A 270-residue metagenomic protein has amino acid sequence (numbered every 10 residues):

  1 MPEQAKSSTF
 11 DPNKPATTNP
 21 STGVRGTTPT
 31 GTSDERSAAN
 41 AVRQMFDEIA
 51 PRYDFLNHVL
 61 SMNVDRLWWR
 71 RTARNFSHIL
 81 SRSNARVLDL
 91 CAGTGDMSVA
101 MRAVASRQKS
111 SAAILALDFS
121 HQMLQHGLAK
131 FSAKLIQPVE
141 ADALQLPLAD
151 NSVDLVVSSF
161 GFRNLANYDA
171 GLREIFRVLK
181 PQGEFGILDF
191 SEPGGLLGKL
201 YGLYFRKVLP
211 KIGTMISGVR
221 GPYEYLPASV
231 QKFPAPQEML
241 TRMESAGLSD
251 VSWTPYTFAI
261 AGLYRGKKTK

Functional and structural regions predicted by a protein language model:
P2-Q44: N-terminal auxiliary segments of SAM/dcSAM-dependent transferases
R52, M62-N84, A100: Conserved alpha-helix/loop element of class I SAM-dependent methyltransferases that forms part of the SAM/SAH-binding
Y53, V156-V157: Hydrophobic beta-strand segment of the Class I
R86-Q145: Class I SAM-dependent methyltransferase SAM/SAH-binding core
L144-L155: A short acidic, Gly/Pro-enriched loop at the edge of an enzyme's catalytic core that lines a small-molecule cofactor
D169-E184: A short glycine-rich, Lys/Arg-flanked "PGG" loop and its adjoining helix->strand segment in the class I
L188, E192-E244: C-terminal alpha-helical "lid/dimerization" subdomain adjacent to the S-adenosyl-L-methionine
S249, P255-K270: Core SAM-dependent methyltransferase catalytic element
